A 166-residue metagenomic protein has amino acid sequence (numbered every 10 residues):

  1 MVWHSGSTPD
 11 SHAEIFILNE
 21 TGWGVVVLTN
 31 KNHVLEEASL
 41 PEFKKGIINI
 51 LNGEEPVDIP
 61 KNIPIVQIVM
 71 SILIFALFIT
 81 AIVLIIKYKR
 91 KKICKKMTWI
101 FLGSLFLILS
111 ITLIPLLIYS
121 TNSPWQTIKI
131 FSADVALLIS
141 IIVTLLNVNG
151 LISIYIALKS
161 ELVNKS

Functional and structural regions predicted by a protein language model:
M1-S166: Catalytic loop of the DD-peptidase/beta-lactamase superfamily, centered on the K-T-G motif and neighboring
